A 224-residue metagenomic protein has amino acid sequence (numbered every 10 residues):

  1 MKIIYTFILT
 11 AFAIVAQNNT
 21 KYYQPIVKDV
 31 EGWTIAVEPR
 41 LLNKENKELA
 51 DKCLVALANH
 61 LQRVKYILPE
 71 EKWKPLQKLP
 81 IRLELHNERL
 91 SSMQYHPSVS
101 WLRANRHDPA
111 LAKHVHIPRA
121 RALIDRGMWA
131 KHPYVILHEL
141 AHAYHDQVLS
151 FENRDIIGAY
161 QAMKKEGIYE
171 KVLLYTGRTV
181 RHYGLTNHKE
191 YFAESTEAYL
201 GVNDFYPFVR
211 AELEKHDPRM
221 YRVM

Functional and structural regions predicted by a protein language model:
M1-L9: Sec-dependent signal peptide recognition, specifically the positively charged N-region followed immediately by
I8-Q17: Hydrophobic h-region of N-terminal signal peptides that target proteins for export in Gram-negative bacteria
Q17-V27: Short acidic, Pro/Gly- and aromatic-enriched capping/linker segments at domain boundaries
Y23-Q24, A130-Y134, H182: Alpha-helical hydrophobic/aromatic positions enriched in membrane-embedded helices and signal peptides
K28-D51: Acidic/histidine-rich, surface-exposed loop or edge segments in extracytoplasmic proteins
D51-K165, Y221: Acidic/His-rich structured neighborhood in mature extracellular/periplasmic domains
R103-V115, A122, R126, Y160-M224: Metalloprotease/metallohydrolase-associated module, dominated by Zn2+-dependent proteases
